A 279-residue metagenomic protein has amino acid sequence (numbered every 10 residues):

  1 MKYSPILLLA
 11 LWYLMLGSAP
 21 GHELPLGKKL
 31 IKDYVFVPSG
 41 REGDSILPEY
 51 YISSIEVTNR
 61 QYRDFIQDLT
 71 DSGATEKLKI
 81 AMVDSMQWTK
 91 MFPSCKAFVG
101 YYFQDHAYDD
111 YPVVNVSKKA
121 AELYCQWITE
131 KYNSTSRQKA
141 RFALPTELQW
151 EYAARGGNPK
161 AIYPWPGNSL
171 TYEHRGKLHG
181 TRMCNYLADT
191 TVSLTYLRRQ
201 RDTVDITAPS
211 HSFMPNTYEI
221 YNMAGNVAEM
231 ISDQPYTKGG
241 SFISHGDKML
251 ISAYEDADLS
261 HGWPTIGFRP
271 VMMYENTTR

Functional and structural regions predicted by a protein language model:
M1-L30, A153: Bacterial Sec-dependent N-terminal signal peptides
L24, L30, V35-F36, Y101-P112 (+3 more regions): Functional-site microenvironments in short loops/helix caps that host divalent-cation chemistry
G27-K96, P112-A120, G225: A short glycine-rich, aromatic-capped structural motif
G43, L259, M272: Basic, alpha-helical nucleic-acid-contacting "clamp/cap" segments
Y51-S53, W127, R269-V271: Residues within well-ordered beta-strands of beta-sheet-rich folds
I66, S232, M272-Y274: Residue-level signal for short segments within beta-strands and strand-turn junctions of well-structured beta-sheet
T265-R279: Short, structured beta-strand segments at or near domain termini in extracellular proteins/domains
